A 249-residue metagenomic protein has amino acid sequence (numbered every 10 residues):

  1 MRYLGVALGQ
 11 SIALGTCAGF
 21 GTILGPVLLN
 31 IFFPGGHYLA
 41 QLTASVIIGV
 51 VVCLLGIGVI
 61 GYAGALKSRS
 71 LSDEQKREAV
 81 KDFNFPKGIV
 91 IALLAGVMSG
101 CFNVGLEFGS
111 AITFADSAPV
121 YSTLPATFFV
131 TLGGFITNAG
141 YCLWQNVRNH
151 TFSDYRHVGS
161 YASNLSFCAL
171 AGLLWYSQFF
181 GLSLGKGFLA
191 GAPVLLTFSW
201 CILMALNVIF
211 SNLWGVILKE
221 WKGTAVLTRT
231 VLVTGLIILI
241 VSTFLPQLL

Functional and structural regions predicted by a protein language model:
M1-L249: Polytopic alpha-helical membrane proteins, predominantly small-molecule transporters/carriers
